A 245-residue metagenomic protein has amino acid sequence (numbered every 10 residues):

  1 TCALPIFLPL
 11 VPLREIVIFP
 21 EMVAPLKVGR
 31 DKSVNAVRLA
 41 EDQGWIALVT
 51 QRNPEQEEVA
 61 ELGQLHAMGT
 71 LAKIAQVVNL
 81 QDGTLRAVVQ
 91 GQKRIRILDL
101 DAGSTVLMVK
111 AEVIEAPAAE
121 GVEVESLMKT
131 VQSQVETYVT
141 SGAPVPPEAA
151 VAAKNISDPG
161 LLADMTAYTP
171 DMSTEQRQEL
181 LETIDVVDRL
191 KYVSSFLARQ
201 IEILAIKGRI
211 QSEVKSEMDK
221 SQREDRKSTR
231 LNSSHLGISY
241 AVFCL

Functional and structural regions predicted by a protein language model:
T1-R230, S234, S239: N-terminal low-complexity, acidic/polar interaction/targeting segments
